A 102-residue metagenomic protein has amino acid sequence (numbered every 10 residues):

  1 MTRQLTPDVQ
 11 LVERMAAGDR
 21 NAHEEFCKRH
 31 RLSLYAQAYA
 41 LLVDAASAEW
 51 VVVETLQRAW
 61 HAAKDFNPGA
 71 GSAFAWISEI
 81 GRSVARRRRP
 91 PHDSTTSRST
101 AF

Functional and structural regions predicted by a protein language model:
M1-Q10: Extreme N-terminal regulatory/targeting segments of RNA polymerase sigma factors
Q4, G69-A70: Residue-level signature of the cytosolic catalytic core of signaling kinases
T6, A17-R20, S99-F102: Amphipathic alpha-helical segment used for protein-protein interaction
V12, R20-E24, A45, E49 (+2 more regions): Short, structured helix-loop boundary elements
E13-A36: A short, charge-rich alpha-helical start-of-domain segment used by transcription regulators
A36, W50-Q57, H61, G71-S83: Structural recognition of an alpha-helix C-terminal capping motif at a helix-to-coil junction
H61-P68, S78-S99: Arg/Lys-rich amphipathic alpha helix in sigma70-family domain 2
